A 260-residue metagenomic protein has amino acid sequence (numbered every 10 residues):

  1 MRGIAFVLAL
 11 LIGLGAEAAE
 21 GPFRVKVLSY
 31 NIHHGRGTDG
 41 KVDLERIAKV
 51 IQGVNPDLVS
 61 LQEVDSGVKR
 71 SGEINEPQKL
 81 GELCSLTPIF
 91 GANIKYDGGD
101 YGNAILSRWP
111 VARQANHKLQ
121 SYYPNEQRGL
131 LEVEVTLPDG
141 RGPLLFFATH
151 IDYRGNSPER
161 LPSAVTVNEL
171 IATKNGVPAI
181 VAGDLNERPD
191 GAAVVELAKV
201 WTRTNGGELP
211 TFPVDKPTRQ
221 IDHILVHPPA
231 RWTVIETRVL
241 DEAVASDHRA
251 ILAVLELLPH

Functional and structural regions predicted by a protein language model:
R2-G3, L11-L83, F90, K95-N103 (+3 more regions): N-terminal, active-site-proximal structural segment of metallo-dependent hydrolase catalytic domains
A19-V27, G99-Y101, S107-R113, N125-A148 (+1 more regions): Beta-strand-turn-beta hairpins that frame and shape the catalytic cleft of phosphate-ester-processing enzymes
R24-I32, I47-E73, L106, V133 (+6 more regions): Active-site beta-strand/loop signature of hydrolases that rely on acidic residues for catalysis
H34-R36, N116-S121, T149-S157: Surface-exposed cleft-lining segments at the edges of enzyme active sites
G35, K95, V111, I151-Y153 (+3 more regions): Short, solvent-exposed loop/turn segments at secondary-structure junctions
G40, V68-E73, L86-I105, P124-Q127 (+2 more regions): Active site of divalent-metal-dependent phosphoester/diester hydrolases
